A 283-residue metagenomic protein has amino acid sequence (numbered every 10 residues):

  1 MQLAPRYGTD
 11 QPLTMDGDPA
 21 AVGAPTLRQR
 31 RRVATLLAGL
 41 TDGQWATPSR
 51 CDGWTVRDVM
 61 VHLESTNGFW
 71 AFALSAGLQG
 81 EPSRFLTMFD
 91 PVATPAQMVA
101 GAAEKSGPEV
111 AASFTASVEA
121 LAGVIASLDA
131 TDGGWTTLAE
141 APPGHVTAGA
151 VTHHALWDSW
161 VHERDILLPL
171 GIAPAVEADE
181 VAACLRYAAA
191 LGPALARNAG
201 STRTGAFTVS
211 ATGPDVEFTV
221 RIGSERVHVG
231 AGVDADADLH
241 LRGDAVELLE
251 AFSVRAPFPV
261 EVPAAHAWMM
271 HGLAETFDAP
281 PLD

Functional and structural regions predicted by a protein language model:
M1-A21, G68-A120, V124-S127: Short, helix-capping/interhelical loops that line the mouth of catalytic, cofactor-, or ligand-binding pockets
Q2, A46-M88, A139-R197, L248: Short, contiguous alpha-helical
D10-V61, W70-F72: An N-terminal domain-cap segment
A21, P25, D58, H62 (+3 more regions): Alpha-helical initiation/capping and key positions within long helical/coiled-coil segments
G39-W45, A126-G134, I172: Surface-exposed helix-capping loop/turn segments at secondary-structure junctions
A100-R164, L168: Contiguous mid-protein beta-loop-alpha structural module that forms a pocket-lining wall or clamp of enzyme active
P169-A231: Hydrophobic protein-protein interaction segments
G232-D283: C-terminal interaction segments
